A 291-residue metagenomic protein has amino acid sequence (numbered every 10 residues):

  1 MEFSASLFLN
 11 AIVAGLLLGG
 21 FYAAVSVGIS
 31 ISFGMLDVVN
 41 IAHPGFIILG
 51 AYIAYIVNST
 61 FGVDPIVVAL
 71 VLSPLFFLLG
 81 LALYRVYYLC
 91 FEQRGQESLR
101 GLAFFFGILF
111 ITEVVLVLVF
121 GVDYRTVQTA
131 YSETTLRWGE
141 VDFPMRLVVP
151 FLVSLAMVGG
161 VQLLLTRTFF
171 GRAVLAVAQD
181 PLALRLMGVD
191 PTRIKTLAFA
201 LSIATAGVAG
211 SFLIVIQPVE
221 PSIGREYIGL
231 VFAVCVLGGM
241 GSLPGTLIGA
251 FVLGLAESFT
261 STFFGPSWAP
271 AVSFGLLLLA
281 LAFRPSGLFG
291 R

Functional and structural regions predicted by a protein language model:
E2-A14, L165, F169-G171, A198-C235 (+1 more regions): Inter-helical junctions in multi-pass inner-membrane proteins, predominant in energy-converting antiporter-like
S6-N10, I53, V57-T60, L213-I214 (+2 more regions): Interhelical loop and adjacent transmembrane-helix boundary motif in polytopic membrane transport permeases
L7, V119, Q179-L186, D190-R193 (+1 more regions): Cytosolic-side transmembrane-helix boundaries in multi-pass membrane proteins
L7-T60, Y88-Q96, R100, G239-L243: Single transmembrane alpha-helix segments in multi-pass membrane proteins
L18, V141-V219, L243-G249: Helix-loop-helix "hairpin" substructures at the membrane interface of multi-pass membrane proteins
A24-G28, G45-L49, L102, G207-V208 (+2 more regions): Hydrophobic alpha-helical segments embedded in the membrane of multi-pass proteins
G62-I108, V115, I248-L253, R284-P285: Alpha-helical transmembrane segments within multi-pass membrane transporters and channels
C90-F91, E97-R167, I194-L197, F259 (+3 more regions): Transmembrane helix-bundle core of multi-pass membrane transporters and related energy-transducing complexes
